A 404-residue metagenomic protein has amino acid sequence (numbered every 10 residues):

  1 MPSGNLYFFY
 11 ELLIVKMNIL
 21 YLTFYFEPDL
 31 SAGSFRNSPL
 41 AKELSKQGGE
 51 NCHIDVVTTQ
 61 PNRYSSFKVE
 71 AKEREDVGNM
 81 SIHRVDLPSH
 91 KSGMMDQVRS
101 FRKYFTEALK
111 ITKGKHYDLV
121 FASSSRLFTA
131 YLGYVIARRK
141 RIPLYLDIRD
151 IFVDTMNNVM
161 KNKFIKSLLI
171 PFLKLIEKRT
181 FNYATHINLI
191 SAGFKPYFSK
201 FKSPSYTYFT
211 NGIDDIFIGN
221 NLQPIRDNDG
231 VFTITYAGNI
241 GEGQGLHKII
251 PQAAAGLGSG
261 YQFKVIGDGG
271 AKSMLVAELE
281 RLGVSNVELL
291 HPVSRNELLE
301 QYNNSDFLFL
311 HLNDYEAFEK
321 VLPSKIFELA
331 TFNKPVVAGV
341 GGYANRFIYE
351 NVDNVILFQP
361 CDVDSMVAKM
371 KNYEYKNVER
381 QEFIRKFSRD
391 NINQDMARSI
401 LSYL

Functional and structural regions predicted by a protein language model:
Y7-S81, H186, P251, G256-L257: N-terminal subdomain of nucleotide-sugar transferases
L20, D227-Q244, I249-A253, K264: Conserved donor-binding/catalytic core segment of Leloir-type glycosyltransferases
Q60, G193, G212: Carbohydrate-associated surface elements
V69-E70, K200, G212-V231, G245: Acidic anion/phosphate-binding donor-loop and adjacent secondary structure in glycosyltransferase catalytic cores
T106-K110, F128-Y131, V135-R139, F152-V153 (+1 more regions): Membrane-proximal helix-turn-helix segments that form the acceptor-binding/catalytic region of lipid-linked
Q244, S294-Q301, L308-A330, V337-Y349: Nucleotide-sugar-dependent
S273-L299: Nucleotide-activated donor-binding/catalytic signature segment of Leloir-type glycosyltransferases, i.e., the conserved
P360-S365, K371-L404: A charged, aromatic-enriched C-terminal amphipathic alpha-helix characteristic of glycosyltransferases across folds
